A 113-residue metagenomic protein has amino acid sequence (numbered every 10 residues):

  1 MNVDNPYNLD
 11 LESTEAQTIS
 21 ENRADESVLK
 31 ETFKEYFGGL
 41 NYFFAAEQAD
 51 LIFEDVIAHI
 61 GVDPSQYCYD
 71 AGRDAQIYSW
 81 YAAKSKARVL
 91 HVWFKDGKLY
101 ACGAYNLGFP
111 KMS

Functional and structural regions predicted by a protein language model:
N2-S113: Residues within mature, well-folded domains
